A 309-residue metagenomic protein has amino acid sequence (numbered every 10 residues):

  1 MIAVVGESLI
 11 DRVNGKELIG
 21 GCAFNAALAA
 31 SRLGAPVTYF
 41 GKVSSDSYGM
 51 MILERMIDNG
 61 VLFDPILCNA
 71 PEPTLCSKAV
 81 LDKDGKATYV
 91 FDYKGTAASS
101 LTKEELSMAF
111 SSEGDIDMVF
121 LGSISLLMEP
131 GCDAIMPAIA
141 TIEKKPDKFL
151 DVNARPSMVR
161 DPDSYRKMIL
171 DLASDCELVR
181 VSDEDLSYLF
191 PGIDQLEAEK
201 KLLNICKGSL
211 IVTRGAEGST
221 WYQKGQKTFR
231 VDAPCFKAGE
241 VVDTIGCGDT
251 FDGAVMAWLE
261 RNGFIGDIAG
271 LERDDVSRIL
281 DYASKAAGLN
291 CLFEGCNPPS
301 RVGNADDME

Functional and structural regions predicted by a protein language model:
M1-V5, R55-I57, F63, K83-R230 (+3 more regions): Ribokinase/PfkB-type carbohydrate-kinase core domain
V5-N14: Nucleotide-activated donor-dependent transferases that construct or modify glycoconjugates
S8, C22, I124, V152 (+1 more regions): Active-site metal-binding loops of divalent metal-dependent hydrolases
I10, L186, F251-D252: Short active-site segment of divalent metal-dependent hydrolases/proteases that encodes the spacing between
V13-K86, Y93-E104, S112, E309: Substrate-binding N-lobe of the ribokinase-like
E17-G21, S47, D163, V242 (+2 more regions): Residues at secondary-structure transition points
A30, S182, G248: Short, conserved phosphate/pyrophosphate- and ester-handling motifs at nucleotide-, phospho-/glycolipid
Q195-E309: Conserved phosphate-binding/catalytic region of the ribokinase-like
